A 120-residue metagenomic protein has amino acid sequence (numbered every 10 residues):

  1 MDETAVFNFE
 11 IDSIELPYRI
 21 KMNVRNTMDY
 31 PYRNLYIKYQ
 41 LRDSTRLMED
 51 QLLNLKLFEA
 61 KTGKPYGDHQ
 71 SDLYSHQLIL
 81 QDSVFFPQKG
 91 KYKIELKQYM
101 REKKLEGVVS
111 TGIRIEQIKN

Functional and structural regions predicted by a protein language model:
M1-E49: Start-of-domain marker
E3, L53-L57, P65-S83: A beta-strand/beta-hairpin structural motif
V6-L16, D82-P87, E116-K119: Extracellular and analogous surface-interaction loops
N26-D29, S75-L80, F85, Q98-E106: Short acidic/polar inter-strand loop motif in beta-rich domains
N34, D50-L52, E106-S110: Short edge beta-strand segments in beta-sheet-rich domains
Y36-K38, N54, R114: Soluble periplasmic/extracytoplasmic beta-strand elements of cell-envelope proteins
D43-L47, K61, K119: Solvent-exposed strand-loop boundary residues in beta-sheet-rich modules
Q88-E102, G107-Q117: Internal, hydrophobic beta-strand segments that form the core of beta-sheet-rich folds
